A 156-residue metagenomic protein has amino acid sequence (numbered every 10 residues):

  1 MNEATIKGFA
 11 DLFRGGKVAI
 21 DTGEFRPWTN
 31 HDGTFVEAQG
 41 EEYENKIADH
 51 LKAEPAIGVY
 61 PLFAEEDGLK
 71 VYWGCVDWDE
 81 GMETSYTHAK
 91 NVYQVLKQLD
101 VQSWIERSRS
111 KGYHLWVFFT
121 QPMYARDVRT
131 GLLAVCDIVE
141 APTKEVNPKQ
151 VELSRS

Functional and structural regions predicted by a protein language model:
M1-W73, M82-Y86, K90-N91: DNA replication initiation on ssDNA origins
K17-F25, Q102-I105, P142-E145: Short secondary-structure junctions
A53-E54, L69-V71, A89, Q98-V101 (+2 more regions): Short, well-ordered loop/turn elements at secondary-structure boundaries
C75-G81, I138: Active-site ExK catalytic segment of metal-dependent nucleases
C75-V76, S103-V128, E152-S156: Histidine-centered divalent-metal-coordination microenvironment in nucleic-acid enzymes
S85-Q98, F118-E145: Helical (often loop-to-helix) elements that flank the catalytic cores of nucleotide-handling enzymes
E140-S156: Catalytic "initiation/cleavage/transfer" segments centered on a nucleophilic residue and adjacent nucleic-acid-engaging
